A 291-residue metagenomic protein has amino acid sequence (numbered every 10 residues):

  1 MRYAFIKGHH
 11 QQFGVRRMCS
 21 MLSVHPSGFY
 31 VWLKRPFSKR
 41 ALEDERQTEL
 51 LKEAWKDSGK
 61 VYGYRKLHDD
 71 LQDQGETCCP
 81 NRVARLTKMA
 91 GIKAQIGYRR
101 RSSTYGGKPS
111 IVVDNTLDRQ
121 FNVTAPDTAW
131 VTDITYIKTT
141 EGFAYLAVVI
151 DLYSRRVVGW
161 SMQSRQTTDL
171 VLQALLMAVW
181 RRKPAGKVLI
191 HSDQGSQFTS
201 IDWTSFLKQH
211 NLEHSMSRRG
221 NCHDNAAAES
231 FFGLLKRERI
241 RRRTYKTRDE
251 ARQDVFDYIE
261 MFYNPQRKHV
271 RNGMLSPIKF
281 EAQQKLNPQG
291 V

Functional and structural regions predicted by a protein language model:
M1-V291: Charged DNA-binding/catalytic regions of mobile-element recombinases
